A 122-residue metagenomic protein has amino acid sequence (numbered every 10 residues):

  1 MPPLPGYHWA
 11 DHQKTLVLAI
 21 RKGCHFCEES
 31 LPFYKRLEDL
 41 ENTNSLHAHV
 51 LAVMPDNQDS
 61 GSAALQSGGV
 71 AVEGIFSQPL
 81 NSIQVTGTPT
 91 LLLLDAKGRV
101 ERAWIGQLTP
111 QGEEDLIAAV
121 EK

Functional and structural regions predicted by a protein language model:
M1-H8, F76-S77: A short, well-structured beta->alpha microelement
P5-Y34: Short active-site neighborhood of thiol/selenol oxidoreductases, capturing the structured segment around
D11-H12, S45, P89: Extracytoplasmic
T15, E28-G68: Structural microenvironment flanking redox-active thiols in thiol-disulfide oxidoreductases
I20-K22, V53-N57, I105: Structural motif
C27-E28, S60, I83-Q84, E101-R102: Extracytoplasmic/secreted cell-surface and envelope-processing proteins
S62-K97: Short, internal strand/loop/helix patches that form the active-site neighborhood or redox-interaction surface
A96-K122: Thiol-/selenol-based redox modules, centered on thioredoxin-like and closely related oxidoreductase domains
